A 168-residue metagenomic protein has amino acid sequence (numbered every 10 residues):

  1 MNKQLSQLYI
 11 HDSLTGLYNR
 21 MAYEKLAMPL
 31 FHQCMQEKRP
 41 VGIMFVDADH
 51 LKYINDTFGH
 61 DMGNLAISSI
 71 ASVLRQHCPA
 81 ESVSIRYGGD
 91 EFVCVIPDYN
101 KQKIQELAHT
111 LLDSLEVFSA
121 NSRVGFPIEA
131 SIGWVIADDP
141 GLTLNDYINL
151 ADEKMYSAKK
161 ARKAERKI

Functional and structural regions predicted by a protein language model:
M1-L14, M21-H32, S82-V83, V95: Signal-transducing coiled-coil linker helices
S6-K25, V46-H60, S68: Conserved nucleotide-binding and Mg2+-coordinating catalytic segments in signaling enzymes
Y23, A27, I67, A71-L74 (+2 more regions): Heptad-repeat coiled-coil signal-transmission/dimerization helices
A48-D49, N64, Y87-V93, S131: Short acidic-rich active-site patches of cyclic nucleotide enzymes
M62-E81, E91: Active-site-proximal alpha-helical element of nucleotidyl cyclase-like catalytic domains and analogous helices
A66, V93-L111: Short helix/loop segment flanking the catalytic signature motif in cyclic-nucleotide metabolism enzymes
V83-R86, F126: A short pre-motif secondary-structure segment
Q105-L112, E116, S122-R123, I136-I168: Catalytic-core segments of nucleotide cyclases and related cyclic-nucleotide turnover enzymes
